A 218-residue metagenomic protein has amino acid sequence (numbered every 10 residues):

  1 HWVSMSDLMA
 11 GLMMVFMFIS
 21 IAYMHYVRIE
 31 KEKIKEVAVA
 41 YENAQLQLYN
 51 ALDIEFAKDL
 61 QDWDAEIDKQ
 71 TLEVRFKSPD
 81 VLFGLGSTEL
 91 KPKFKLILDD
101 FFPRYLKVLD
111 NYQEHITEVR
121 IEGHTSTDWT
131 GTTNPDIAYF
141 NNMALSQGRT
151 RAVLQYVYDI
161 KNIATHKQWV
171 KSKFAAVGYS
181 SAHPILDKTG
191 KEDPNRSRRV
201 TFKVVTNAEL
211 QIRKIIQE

Functional and structural regions predicted by a protein language model:
H1-L52, F56-A57: Short terminal targeting/anchoring segments
A40, A44, L48, K93-I97 (+2 more regions): Short amphipathic alpha-helical segments
D53, G86-I121, L154-T165, F202 (+1 more regions): Periplasmic peptidoglycan-binding/anchoring modules of Gram-negative envelope and division proteins
D62-R75, T117: Short edge beta-strands and adjacent turn/loop segments
D68, R120-E122, V177: Solvent-exposed beta-strand sheet faces enriched in polar/charged residues
Q70-D99, D128-N141: Short, solvent-exposed beta-strand/turn patches at coil↔beta or beta↔helix junctions that act as interaction loops
R75-K77, V119-H124: Glycine- and acidic-rich phosphate- and metal-coordinating loops
P92, H124-R213: Periplasmic OmpA-like peptidoglycan-binding domain that tethers envelope proteins to the cell wall
